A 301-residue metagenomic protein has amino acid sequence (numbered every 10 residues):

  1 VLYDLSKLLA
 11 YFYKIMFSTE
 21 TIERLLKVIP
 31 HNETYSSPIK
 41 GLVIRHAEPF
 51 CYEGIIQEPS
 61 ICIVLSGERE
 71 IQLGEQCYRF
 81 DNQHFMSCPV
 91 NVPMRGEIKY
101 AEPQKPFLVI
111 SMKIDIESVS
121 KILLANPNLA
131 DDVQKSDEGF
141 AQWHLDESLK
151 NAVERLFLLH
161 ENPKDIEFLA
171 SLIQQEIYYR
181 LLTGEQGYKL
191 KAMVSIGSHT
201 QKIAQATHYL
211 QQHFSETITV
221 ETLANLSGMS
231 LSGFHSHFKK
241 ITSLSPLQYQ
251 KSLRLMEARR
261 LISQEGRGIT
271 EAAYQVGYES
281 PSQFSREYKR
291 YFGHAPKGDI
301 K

Functional and structural regions predicted by a protein language model:
A10-S37, R45, C51, V133-D137 (+1 more regions): A short, N-terminal "cap"/entry segment at the start of jelly-roll beta-barrel domains of the cupin/DSBH fold
E33-D131: N-terminal regulatory/effector-sensing and dimerization cores that precede helix-turn-helix DNA-binding domains
E70, T217, G266-R267: Residue at a beta-strand N-cap/secondary-structure junction
K135-H208: An amphipathic alpha-helical interaction segment
E176, R180-G187, M193-S195, Q211-H213 (+2 more regions): Basic/polar phosphate-binding segments, predominantly the helix-turn-helix DNA-binding elements of transcriptional
Y209-H213, R260-Q264: Short alpha-helical segment immediately N-terminal to, or the first helix within, an HTH/HTH-like DNA-binding domain
